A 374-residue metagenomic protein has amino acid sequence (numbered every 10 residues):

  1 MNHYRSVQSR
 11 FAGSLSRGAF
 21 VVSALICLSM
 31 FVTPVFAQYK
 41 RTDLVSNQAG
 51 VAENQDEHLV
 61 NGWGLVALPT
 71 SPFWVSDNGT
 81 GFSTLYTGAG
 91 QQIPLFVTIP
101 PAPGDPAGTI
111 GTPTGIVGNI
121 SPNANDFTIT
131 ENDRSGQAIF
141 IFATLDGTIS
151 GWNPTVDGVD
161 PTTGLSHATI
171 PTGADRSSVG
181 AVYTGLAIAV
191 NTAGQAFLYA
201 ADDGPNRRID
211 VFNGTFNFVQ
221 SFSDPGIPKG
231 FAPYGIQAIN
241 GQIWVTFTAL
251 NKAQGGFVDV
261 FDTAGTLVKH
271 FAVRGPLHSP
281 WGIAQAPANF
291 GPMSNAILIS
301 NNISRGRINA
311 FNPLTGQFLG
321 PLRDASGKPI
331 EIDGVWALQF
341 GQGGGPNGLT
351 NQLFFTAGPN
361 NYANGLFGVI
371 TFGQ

Functional and structural regions predicted by a protein language model:
M1-L15: N-terminal secretory signal peptides that target proteins for export/translocation
S6-V7, R17, A196, A296: Intrinsically disordered, low-complexity segments enriched in polar/charged residues with Gly/Pro, especially when
V7-Q8, A24, D43, G90: Generic alpha-helical secondary structure signal
A12, V32-P34, G327: Short, flexible coil/linker elements and helix-boundary hinge sites characteristic of intrinsically disordered
G18-F31: Bacterial N-terminal signal peptides
F36-Q374: Sequence/structural signature of beta-propeller domains
